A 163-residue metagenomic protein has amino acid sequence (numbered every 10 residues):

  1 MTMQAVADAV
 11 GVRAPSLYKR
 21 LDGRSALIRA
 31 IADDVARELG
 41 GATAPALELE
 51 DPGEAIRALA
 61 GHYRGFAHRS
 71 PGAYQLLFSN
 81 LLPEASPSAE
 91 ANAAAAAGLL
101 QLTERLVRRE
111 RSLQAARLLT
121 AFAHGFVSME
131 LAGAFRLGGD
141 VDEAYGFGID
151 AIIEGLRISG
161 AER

Functional and structural regions predicted by a protein language model:
A5-D8, L17: Append "Primarily bacterial transcriptional regulators
G11, R20-A44, R57, G61 (+1 more regions): An amphipathic alpha-helix adjacent to DNA-recognition modules
E38, A42, F66, L102 (+1 more regions): Short alpha-helical functional segments enriched in proximate histidine and acidic residues
A44-A73, A93, A116-L119: Hydrophobic alpha-helical connector segments
H68-S86, S128-R136: Amphipathic alpha-helical segments used for helix-helix packing
E84-L118, D142-E154: Amphipathic alpha-helical packing segments from all-alpha helical-bundle domains
A121-G138, E154-E162: Amphipathic C-terminal alpha-helical segment
